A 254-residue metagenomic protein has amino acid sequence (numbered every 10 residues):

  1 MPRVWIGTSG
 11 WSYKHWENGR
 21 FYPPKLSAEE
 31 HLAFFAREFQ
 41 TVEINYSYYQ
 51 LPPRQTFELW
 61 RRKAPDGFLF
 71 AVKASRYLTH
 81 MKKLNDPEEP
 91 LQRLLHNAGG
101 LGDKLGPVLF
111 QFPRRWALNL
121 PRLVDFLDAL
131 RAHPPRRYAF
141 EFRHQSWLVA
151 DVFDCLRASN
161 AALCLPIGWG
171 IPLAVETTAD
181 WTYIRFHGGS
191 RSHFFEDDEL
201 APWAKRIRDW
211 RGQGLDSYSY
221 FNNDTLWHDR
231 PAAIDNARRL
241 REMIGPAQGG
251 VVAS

Functional and structural regions predicted by a protein language model:
M1-S254: Residues lining hydrophobic/aromatic ligand-binding pockets adjacent to catalytic sites
